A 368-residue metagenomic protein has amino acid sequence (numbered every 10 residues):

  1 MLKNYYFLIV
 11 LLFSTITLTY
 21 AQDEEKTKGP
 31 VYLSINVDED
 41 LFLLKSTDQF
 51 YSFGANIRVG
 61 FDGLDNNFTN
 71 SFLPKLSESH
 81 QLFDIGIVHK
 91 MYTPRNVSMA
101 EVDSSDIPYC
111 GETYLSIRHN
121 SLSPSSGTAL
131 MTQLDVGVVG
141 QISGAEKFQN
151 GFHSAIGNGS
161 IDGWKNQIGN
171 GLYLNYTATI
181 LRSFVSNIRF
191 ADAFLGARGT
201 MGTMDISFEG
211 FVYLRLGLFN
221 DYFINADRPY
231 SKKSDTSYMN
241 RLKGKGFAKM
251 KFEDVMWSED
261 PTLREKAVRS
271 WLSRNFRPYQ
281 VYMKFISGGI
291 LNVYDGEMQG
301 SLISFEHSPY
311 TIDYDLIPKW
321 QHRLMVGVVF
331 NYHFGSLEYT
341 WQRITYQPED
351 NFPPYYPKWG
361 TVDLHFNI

Functional and structural regions predicted by a protein language model:
N4, L76-F148: Long, hydrophobic/aromatic-enriched structural stretches that serve as scaffold segments
K28-S71, S336-E338: N-terminal ordered "arm"
L33-L41, T69-S71, F190-M201, I312-Y314 (+1 more regions): Transmembrane beta-strand segments that form the barrel wall of outer-membrane beta-barrel proteins
I35, A55-F61, I87, L115-S121 (+8 more regions): Residues on the lipid-exposed face of transmembrane beta-strands in outer-membrane beta-barrel proteins
L43, E101-S105, S160-N166, R198 (+2 more regions): Extracellular loop and loop/strand-boundary signature of outer-membrane beta-barrel proteins
Q49-A55, Q81, Y109-T113, L130 (+6 more regions): Residues that define the transmembrane beta-barrel architecture of outer-membrane proteins
L64-N67, S125, V185-I188, F219-Y222 (+1 more regions): Repeated loop/turn-to-beta-strand initiation elements of outer-membrane beta-barrel proteins
R95-N96, F219-I368: Outer membrane beta-barrel transmembrane domains
